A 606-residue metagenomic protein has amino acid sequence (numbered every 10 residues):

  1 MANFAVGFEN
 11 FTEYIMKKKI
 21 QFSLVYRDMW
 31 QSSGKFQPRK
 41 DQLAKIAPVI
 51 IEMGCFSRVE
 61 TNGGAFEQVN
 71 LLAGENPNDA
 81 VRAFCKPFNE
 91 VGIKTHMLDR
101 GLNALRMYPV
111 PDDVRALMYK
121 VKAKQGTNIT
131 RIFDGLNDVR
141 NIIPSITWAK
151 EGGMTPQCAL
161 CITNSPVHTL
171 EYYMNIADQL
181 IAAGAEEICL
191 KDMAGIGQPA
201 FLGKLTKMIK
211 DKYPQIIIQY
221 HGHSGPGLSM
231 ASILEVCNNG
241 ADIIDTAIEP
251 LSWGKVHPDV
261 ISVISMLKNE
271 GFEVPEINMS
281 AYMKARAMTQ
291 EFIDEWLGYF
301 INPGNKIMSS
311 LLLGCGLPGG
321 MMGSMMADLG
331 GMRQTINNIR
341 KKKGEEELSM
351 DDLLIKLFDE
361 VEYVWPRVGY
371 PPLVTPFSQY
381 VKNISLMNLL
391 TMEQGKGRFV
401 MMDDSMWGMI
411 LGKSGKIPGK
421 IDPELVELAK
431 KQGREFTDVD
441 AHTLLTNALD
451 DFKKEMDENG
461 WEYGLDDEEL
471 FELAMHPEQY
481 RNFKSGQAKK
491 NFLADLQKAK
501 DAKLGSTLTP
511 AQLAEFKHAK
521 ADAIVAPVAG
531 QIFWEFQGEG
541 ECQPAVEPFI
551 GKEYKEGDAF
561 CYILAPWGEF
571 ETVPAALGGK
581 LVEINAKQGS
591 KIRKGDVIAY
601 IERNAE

Functional and structural regions predicted by a protein language model:
F11-F36, E90-M107, K150-N164, I209-I217: N-terminal small/glycine-rich loop or linker at the start of catalytic domains across soluble metabolic enzymes
M29, I132, I188, G240 (+2 more regions): Conserved, mostly hydrophobic/aromatic
P48, G63-D178, G195-Q198: Active-site beta->alpha loop and helix N-cap motifs at the rims of alpha/beta catalytic domains
I51-V69, I307-L312, G316-D522: Terminal or standalone catalytic/regulatory effector modules within metabolic enzymes and repeat proteins
I132, D192, N239-P258: Glycine-rich phosphate-binding active-site loops on the catalytic face of alpha/beta enzymes
E171-L180, P226-D242: Catalytic cores of alpha/beta
S252-I277: C-terminal helical cap(s) of enzyme catalytic domains, especially alpha/beta-barrels
L508-Y562, E569-T572, G578, E583: Acidic, low-complexity mobile loops and tails
